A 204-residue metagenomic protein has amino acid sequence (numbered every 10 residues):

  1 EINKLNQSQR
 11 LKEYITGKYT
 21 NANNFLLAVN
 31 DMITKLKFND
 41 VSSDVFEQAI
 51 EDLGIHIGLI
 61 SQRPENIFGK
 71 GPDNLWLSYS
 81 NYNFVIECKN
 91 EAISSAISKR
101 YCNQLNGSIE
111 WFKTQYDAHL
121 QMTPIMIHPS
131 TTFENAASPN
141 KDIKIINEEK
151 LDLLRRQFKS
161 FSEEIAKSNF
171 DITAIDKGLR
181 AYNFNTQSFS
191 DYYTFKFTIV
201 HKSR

Functional and structural regions predicted by a protein language model:
E1-V41: Interdomain/boundary linker segments immediately adjacent to catalytic/signaling cores
L27-F189, F197: Catalytic core segments in nucleotide and nucleic-acid processing enzymes
K196-R204: Charge-rich interaction segments
